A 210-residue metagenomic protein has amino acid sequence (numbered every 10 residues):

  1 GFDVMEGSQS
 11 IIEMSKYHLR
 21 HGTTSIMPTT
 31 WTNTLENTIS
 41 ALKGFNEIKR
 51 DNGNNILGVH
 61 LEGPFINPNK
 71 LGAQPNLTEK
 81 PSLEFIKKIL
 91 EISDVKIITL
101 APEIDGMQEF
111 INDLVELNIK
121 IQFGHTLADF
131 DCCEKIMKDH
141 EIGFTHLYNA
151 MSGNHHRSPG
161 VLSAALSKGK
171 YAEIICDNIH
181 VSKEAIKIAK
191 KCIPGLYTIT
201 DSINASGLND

Functional and structural regions predicted by a protein language model:
D3-S8, Q74-N76: Short glycine-enriched, charge-decorated loop/helix-capping segments at active-site entrances that position
M5, I12-A41, N54-N67, S93-E103 (+3 more regions): Divalent metal-dependent hydrolysis catalytic cores, especially in the metallo-beta-lactamase
S8-I12, I39, L83, Q108 (+3 more regions): Structural motif corresponding to alpha-helix initiation and N-cap regions
I11, S15, I39-N46, I86 (+2 more regions): Generic structural signal for well-ordered alpha-helices, preferentially at hydrophobic/aromatic core positions
T34-S40, E103-D105, Q122-L127, E173-A189 (+1 more regions): Active-site glycine- and acidic-residue-rich loops that bind and position anionic ligands or nucleotide-like cofactors
N46-K49, I111-N118, K190: Surface-exposed amphipathic alpha-helices with a cationic face
L61, P68-G160: Divalent metal-binding pocket/active-site signature
C132-D210: Active-site-adjacent C-terminal substructures of enzyme catalytic domains
